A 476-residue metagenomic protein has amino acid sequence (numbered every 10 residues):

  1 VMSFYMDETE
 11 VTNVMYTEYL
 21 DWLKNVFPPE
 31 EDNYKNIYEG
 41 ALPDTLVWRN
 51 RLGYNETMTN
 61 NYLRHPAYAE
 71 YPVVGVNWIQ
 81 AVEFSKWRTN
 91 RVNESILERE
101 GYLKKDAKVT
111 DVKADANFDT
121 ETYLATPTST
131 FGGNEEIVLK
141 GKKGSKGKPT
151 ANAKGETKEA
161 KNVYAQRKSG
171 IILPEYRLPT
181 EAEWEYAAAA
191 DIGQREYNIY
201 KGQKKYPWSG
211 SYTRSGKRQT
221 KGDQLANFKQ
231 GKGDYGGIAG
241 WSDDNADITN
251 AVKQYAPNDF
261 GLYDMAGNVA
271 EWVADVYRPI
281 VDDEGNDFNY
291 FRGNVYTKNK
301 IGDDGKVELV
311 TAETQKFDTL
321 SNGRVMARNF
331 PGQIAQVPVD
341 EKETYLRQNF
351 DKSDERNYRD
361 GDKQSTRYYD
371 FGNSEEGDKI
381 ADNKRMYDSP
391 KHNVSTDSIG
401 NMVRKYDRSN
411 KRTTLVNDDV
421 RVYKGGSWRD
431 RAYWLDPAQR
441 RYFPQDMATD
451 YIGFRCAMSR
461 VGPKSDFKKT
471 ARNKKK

Functional and structural regions predicted by a protein language model:
V1-M58, A69-V92, G267, G453 (+1 more regions): A short glycine-rich, aromatic-capped structural motif
M58-A67, P72, V76-P437, A448 (+1 more regions): Functional-site microenvironments in short loops/helix caps that host divalent-cation chemistry
Q439-Y442, M447, I452, M458-S459 (+1 more regions): Catalytic loop of the DD-peptidase/beta-lactamase superfamily, centered on the K-T-G motif and neighboring
